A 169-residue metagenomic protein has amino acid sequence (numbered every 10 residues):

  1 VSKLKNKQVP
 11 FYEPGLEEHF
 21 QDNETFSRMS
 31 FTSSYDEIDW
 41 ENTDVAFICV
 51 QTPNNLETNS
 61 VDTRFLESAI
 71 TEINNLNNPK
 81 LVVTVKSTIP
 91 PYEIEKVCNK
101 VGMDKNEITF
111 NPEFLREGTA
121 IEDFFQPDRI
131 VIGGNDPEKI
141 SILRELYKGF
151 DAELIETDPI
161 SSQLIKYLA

Functional and structural regions predicted by a protein language model:
V1-D44, T52-S60: Conserved N-terminal Rossmann-fold NAD(P) cofactor-binding segment
P14, T32-S34, T109-N111, T157-I160: Conserved beta-strand termini and adjacent loop/short-helix elements that scaffold enzyme active sites in alpha/beta
Q21-D22, E37-D39, N74, I121-D123 (+1 more regions): Short secondary-structure boundary/capping segments
E41-V45, N78-L81: Short acidic/histidine-rich motifs immediately flanking catalytic phosphotransfer sites in two-component signaling
I48-Q51, S87, G134-N135: Glycine-rich, N-terminal phosphate-binding loop of Rossmann-like dinucleotide-binding domains
N54-T119: Rossmann-like NAD(P)(H) cofactor-binding subdomain of soluble oxidoreductases
E95-T109, R116, A120-A169: Internal alpha-helical scaffold of NAD(P)-dependent oxidoreductase catalytic cores
